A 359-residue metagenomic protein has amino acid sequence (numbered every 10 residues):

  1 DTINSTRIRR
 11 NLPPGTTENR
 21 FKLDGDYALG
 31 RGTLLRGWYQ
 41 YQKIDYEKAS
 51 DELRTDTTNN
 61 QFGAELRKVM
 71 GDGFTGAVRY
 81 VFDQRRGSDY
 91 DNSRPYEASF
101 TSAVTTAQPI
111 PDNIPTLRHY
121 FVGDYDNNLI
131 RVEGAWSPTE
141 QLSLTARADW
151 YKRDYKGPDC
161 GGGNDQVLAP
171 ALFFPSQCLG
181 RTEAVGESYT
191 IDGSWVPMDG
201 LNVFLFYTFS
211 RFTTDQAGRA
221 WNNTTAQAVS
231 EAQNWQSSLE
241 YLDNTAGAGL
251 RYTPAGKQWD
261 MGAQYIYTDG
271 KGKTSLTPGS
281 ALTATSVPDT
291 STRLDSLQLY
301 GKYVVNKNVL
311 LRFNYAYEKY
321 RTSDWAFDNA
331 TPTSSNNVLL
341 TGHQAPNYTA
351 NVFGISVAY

Functional and structural regions predicted by a protein language model:
D1-N11, A49-D51, G87-Y120, K156-G180 (+3 more regions): Solvent-exposed loop segments that connect transmembrane elements
G15-F21, D56-F62, D124-I130, E183-E187 (+3 more regions): Residues that define the transmembrane beta-barrel architecture of outer-membrane proteins
L23-Y27, A64-K68, V132-W136, I191-W195 (+3 more regions): Residues on the lipid-exposed face of transmembrane beta-strands in outer-membrane beta-barrel proteins
D24-I44, S143-R153, T208, G262-I266: Surface-exposed extracellular loop regions of Gram-negative outer-membrane beta-barrel proteins
R31-G37, D72-V78, E140-A146, D199-L205 (+3 more regions): Repeated loop/turn-to-beta-strand initiation elements of outer-membrane beta-barrel proteins
Y41-D45, F82-R86, R94-Y96, W150-D154 (+5 more regions): Transmembrane beta-strands of outer-membrane beta-barrel pores
D199-G270, P278-A281: Eukaryotic tandem repeat interaction scaffolds
A345-Y359: Outer-membrane beta-barrel "beta-signal"
